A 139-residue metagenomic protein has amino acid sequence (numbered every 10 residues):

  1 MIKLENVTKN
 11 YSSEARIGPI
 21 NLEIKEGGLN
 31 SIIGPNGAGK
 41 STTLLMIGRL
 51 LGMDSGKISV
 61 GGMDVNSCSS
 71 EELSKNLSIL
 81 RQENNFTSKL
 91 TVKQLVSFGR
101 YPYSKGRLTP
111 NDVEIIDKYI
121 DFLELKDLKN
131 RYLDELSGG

Functional and structural regions predicted by a protein language model:
M1-L4, T8-E26, S31, D64-S69 (+1 more regions): A short, flexible loop at the N-terminus of ABC-type nucleotide-binding domains that lies
S31, E71-Q82, K89, K93-S97: ABC nucleotide-binding domain signature
I33-P35: The feature captures the beta-strand-to-loop junction immediately N-terminal to the Walker
G48: Helix-to-loop junction immediately C-terminal to a conserved catalytic motif
G56-D64, L73: Conserved ABC transporter NBD signature motif
P110-L128: Conserved ABC ATPase "signature" region
R131-S137: Conserved ABC ATPase signature
